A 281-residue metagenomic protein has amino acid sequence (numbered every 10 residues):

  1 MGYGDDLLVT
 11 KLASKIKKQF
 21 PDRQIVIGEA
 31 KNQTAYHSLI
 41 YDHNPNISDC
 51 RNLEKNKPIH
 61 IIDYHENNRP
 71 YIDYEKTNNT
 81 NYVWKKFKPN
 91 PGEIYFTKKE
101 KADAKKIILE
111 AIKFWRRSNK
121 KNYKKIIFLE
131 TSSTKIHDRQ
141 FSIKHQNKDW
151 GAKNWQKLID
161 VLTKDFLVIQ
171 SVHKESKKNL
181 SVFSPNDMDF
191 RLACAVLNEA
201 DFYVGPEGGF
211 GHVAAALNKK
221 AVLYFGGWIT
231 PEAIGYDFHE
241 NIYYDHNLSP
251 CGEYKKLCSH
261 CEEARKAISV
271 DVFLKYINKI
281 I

Functional and structural regions predicted by a protein language model:
M1-N78, L192-A195, G211-V213: Active-site and donor-binding regions of nucleotide-sugar-utilizing enzymes
M1-V9, K15-I16, Q24-G28, I112-I126 (+5 more regions): Catalytic phosphate/metal-binding cores of nucleic-acid and nucleotide-processing enzymes, i.e., regions that mediate
V26-I27, L129, Q170, L223: Structural beta-sheet core signal
S48-L53, S184-N186, N241-D245: Short acidic-hydrophobic, aromatic-tinged amphipathic segments that line or gate anion-handling sites
K76-K121, D237-I281: Leloir-type glycosyltransferase catalytic cores
N90-Q170, V272, I280-I281: Core catalytic architecture of nucleotide-activated donor-dependent transferases building glycoconjugates
K135-F141, K177-N179, S249-E253: Short acidic/His/Gly/Ser-rich catalytic and metal-binding motifs that mark active-site loops of diverse hydrolases
Q140-P231: Donor-binding and catalytic core of enzymes assembling or modifying cell-surface/extracellular glycoconjugates
